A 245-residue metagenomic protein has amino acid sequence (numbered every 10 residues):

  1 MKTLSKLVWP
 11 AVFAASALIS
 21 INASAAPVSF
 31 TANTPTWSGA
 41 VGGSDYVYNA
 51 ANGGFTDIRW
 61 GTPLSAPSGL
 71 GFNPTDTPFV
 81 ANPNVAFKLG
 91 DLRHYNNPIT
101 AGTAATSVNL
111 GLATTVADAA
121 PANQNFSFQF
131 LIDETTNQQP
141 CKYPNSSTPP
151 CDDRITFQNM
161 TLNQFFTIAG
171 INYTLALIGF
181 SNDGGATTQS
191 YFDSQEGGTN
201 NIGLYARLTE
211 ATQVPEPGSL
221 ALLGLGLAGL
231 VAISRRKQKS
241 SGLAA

Functional and structural regions predicted by a protein language model:
L4-V28, G203-G229: Short, threonine-centered small-residue motifs that mark membrane-proximal processing/anchoring sites and TM-junction
A26-Q213: Mature extracellular "passenger" or substrate-interacting domains of secreted, surface-exposed proteins
V231-A245: C-terminal membrane-anchoring or membrane-association module
